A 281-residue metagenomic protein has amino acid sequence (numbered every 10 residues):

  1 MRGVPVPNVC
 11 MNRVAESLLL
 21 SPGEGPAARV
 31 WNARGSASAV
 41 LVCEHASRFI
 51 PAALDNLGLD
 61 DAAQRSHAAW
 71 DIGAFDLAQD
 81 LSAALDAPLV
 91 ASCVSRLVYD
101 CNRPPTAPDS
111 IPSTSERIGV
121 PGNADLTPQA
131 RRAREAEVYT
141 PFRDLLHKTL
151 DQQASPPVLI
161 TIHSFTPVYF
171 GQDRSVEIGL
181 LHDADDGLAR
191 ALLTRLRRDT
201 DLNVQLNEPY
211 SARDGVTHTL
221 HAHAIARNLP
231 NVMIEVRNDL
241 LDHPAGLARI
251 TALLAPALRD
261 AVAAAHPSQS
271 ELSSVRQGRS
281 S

Functional and structural regions predicted by a protein language model:
R2-L159, S164-S281: N-terminal catalytic or cofactor-binding beta/alpha core of small enzyme domains
